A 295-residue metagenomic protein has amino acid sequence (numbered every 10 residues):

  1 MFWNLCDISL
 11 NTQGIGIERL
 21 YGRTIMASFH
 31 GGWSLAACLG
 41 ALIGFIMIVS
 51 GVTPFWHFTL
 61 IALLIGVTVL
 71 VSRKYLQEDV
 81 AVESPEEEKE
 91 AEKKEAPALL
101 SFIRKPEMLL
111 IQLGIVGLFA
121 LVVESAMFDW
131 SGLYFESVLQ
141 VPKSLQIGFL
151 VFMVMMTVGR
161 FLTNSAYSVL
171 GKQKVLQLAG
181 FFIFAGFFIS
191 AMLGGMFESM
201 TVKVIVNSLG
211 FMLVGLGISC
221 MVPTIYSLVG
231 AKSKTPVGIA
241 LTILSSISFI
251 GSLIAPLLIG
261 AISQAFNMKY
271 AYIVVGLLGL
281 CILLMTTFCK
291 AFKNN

Functional and structural regions predicted by a protein language model:
M1-G32: Cytoplasmic helix-loop-helix junction between adjacent transmembrane helices in 12-TM secondary transporters
F29-V80: Helix-loop-helix hairpin linking two adjacent transmembrane segments in secondary transporters
I48, R160-K172, S263: Helix-to-loop junctions at the C-terminal end of transmembrane segments in multipass secondary transporters
V80-L113: Juxtamembrane intracellular "pre-TM" segments in multi-pass secondary transporters
P106-V123, M212-L216: Pair of pore-lining "gating" transmembrane helices in MFS-fold secondary transporters
D129-S144: Short amphipathic helix-loop junctions that connect adjacent transmembrane helices in Major Facilitator Superfamily/SLC
Q173-I225: C-terminal transmembrane helical hairpin of 12-TM major facilitator-type secondary transporters
T235-M268, V275: A late C-terminal transmembrane helix in Major Facilitator Superfamily
